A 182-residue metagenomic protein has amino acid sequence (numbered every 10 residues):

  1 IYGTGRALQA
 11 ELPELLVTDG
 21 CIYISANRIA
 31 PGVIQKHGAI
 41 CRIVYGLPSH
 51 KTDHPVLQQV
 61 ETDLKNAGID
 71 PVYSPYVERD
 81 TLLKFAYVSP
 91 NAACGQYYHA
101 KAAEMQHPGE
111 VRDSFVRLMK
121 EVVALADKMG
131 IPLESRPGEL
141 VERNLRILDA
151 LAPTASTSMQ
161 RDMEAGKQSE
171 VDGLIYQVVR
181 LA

Functional and structural regions predicted by a protein language model:
I1-I34: Rossmann-like NAD(P)(H) cofactor-binding subdomain of soluble oxidoreductases
T18, V72-S74, E134: General small-molecule cofactor/ligand-binding pocket signal
C21-A26, C41, S49, V77-T81 (+1 more regions): Glycine-rich beta-alpha junction loops
G32-E61, G109-R112: Short beta-strand and adjoining strand-loop segment in the mid-core of the Rossmann-like NAD(P)-dependent dehydrogenase
I34-L47, Q96-Q106, A155-E164: Helix-loop-beta segment of a Rossmann-like dinucleotide-binding subdomain
P55-A92: FAD/FMN-dependent oxidoreductases across multiple families
K65-N66, R112-A182: NAD(P)-dependent Rossmann-like dehydrogenase/reductase catalytic/cofactor-binding core
E78-Q106, E110-V123, L148-P153: Active-site-proximal catalytic alpha-helix in oxidoreductases
